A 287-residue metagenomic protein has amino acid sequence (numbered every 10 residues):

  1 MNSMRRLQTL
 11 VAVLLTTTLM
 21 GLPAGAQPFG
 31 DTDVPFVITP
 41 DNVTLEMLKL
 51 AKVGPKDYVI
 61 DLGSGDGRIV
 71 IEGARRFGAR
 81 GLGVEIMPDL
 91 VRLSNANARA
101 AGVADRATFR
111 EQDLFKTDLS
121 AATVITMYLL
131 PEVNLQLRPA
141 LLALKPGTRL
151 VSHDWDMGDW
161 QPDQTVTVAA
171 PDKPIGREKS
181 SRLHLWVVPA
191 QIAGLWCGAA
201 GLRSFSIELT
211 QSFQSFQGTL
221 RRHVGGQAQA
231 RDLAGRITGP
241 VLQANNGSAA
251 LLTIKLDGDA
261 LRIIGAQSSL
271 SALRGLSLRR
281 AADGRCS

Functional and structural regions predicted by a protein language model:
L22-D57: S-adenosyl-L-methionine
P55-G65: Conserved class I S-adenosyl-L-methionine
G67-I71: Glycine-rich SAM-binding Motif I of class I
R80-E85: Conserved SAM-binding motif I beta-strand of class I
M87-A121: S-adenosyl-L-methionine
G147-D159: Conserved beta-strand signature within the Rossmann-like core of class I S-adenosyl-L-methionine
D156-A199: Active-site capping/gating segments
A190-A260, I264-A272: Central antiparallel beta-sheet cores of small beta-barrel/beta-sandwich binding domains
